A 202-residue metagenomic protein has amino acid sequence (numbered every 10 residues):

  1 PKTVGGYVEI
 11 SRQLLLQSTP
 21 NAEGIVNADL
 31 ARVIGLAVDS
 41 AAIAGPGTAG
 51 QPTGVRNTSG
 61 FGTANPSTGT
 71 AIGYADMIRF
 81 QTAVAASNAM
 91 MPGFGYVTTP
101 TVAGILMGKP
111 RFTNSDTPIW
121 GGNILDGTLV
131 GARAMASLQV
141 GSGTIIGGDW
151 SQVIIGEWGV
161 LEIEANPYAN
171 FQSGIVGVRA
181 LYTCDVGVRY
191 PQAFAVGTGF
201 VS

Functional and structural regions predicted by a protein language model:
P1-S202: Structured, hydrophobic secondary-structure cores that serve as assembly/anchoring elements
